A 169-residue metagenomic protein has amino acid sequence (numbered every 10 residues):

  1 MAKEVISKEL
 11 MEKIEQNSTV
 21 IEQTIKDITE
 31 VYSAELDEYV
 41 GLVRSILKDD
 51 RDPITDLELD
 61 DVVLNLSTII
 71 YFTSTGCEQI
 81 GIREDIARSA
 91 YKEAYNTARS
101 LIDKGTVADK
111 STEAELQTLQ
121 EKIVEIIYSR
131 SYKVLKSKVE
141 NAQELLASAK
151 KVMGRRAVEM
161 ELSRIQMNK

Functional and structural regions predicted by a protein language model:
M1-D52, M167-N168: N-terminal soluble segments of membrane proteins
G41-Y71: Short, charge-rich amphipathic alpha-helices with coiled-coil/heptad character
K48, K92-Q117: Short E/K-rich amphipathic alpha-helical oligomerization segments
E58-S67, G105-R130: Short, glycine/alanine-rich amphipathic alpha-helical segment that often forms an alpha-turn-alpha hairpin
V62-I86: Short, charge/polar-rich alpha-helical segments
G81, D85-N96, V124-R156: Long amphipathic alpha-helical coiled-coil segments
R156-K169: Acidic, low-complexity, intrinsically disordered peripheral segments
